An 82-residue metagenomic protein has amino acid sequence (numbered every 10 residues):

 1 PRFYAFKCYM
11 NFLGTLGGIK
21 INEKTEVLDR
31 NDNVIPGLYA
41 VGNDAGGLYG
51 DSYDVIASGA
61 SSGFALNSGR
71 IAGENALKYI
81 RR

Functional and structural regions predicted by a protein language model:
P1-S52: A glycine-rich dinucleotide-binding beta-alpha-beta segment and adjacent secondary-structure elements that constitute
R2, R30, R70, R81-R82: Arginine residue identity/basic-tract feature
F6, G47-I80: A conserved FAD-binding loop/helix module that cradles the flavin
